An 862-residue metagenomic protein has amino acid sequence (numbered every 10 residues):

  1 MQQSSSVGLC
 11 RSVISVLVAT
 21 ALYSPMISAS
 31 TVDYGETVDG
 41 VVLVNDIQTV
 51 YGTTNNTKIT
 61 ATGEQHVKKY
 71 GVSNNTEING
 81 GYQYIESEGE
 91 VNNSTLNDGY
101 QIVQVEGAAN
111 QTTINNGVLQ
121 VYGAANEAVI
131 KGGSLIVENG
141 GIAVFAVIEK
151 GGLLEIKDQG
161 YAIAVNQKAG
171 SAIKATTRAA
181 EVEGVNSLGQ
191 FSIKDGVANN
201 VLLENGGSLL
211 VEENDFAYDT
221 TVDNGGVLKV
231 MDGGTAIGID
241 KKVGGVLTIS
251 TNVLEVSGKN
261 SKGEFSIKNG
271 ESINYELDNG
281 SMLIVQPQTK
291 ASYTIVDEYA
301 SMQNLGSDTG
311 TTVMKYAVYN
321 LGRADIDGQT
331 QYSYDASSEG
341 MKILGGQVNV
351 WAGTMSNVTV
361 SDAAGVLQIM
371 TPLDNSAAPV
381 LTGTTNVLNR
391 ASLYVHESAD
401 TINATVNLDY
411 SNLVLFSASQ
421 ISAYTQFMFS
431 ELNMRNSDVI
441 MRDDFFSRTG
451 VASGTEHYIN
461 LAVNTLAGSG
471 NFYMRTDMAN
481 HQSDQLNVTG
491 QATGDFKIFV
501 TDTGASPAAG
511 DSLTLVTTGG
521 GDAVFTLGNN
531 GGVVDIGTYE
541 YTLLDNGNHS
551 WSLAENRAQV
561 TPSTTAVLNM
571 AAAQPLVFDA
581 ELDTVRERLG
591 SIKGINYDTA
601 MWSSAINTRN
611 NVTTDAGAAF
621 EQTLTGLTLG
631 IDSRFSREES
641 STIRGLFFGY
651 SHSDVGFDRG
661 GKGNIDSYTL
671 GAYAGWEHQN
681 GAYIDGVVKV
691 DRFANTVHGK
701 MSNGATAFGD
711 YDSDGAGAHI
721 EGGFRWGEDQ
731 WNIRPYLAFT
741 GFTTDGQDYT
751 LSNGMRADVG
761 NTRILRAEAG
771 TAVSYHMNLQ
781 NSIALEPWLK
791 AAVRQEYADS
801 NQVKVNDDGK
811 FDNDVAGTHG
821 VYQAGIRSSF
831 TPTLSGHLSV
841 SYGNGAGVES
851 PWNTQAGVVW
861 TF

Functional and structural regions predicted by a protein language model:
M1-S28: Gram-negative bacterial Sec-dependent N-terminal signal peptides
L22-V72, A180-L210, L254-G280, I284 (+4 more regions): N-terminal segments that cap or nucleate solenoid repeat domains
V42, N74, N92-N93, E181-N186 (+6 more regions): Extracellular beta-solenoid/beta-roll
Y51, T60, K68, N74 (+45 more regions): Feature marks extracellular polysaccharide-active and adherence modules
S506-A523, G617-F635, A757-T762: Short secondary-structure subsegments characteristic of cysteine-rich extracellular domains
R557-I733, V840-S841, A846-N853, V859: Outer membrane beta-barrel translocator domains of Type V secretion systems
L568-M570, D615-T623, D658-D666, A694-D712 (+2 more regions): Solvent-exposed, glycine/polar-rich loop segments of beta-barrel outer-membrane systems
T743, R756-F862: Outer membrane beta-barrel transmembrane domains
